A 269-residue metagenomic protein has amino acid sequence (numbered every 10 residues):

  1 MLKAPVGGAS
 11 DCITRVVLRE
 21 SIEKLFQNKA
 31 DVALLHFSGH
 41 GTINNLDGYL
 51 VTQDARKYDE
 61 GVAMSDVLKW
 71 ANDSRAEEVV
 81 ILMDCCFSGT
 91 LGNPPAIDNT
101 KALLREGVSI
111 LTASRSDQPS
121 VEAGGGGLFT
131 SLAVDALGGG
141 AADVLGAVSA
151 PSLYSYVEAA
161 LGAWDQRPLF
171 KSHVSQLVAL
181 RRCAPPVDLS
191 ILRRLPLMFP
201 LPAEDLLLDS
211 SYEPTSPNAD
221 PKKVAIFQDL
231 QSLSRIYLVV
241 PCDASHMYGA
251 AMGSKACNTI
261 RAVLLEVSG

Functional and structural regions predicted by a protein language model:
M1, N45-L50, I110-L111: Short, basic/glycine-rich phosphate-binding loops at helix/coil junctions that contact nucleotide phosphates
M1-R15: Short beta->alpha junction loops
P5-G7, R56, S116-P119, G139-G140 (+1 more regions): A short, flexible beta-alpha/helix-coil linker loop
I13-P94: Caspase-like (clan CD) cysteine peptidase catalytic core
V79-K171: Active-site-proximal C-terminal subdomain of hydrolase catalytic domains
A142-A219, K223, Y248-E266: Caspase-like cysteine protease fold
A219-I236: Short amphipathic alpha-helical interaction segments
S234-A244: A short, conserved structural fragment
